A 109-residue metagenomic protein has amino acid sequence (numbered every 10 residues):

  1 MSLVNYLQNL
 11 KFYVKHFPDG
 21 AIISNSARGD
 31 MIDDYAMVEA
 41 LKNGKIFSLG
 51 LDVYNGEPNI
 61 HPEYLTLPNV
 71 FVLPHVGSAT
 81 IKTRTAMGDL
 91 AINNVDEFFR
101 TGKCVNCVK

Functional and structural regions predicted by a protein language model:
M1-Q8, H16, N25: Rossmann-like NAD(P)-binding element
N9-L10, D33: Acidic/polar helix N-cap motif
Y13-V14, Y64: Hydrophobic anchor residues at the C-terminal helix/turn of individual leucine-rich repeat
D19-K109: Rossmann-like dinucleotide-binding domain for NAD(H)/NADP(H)
